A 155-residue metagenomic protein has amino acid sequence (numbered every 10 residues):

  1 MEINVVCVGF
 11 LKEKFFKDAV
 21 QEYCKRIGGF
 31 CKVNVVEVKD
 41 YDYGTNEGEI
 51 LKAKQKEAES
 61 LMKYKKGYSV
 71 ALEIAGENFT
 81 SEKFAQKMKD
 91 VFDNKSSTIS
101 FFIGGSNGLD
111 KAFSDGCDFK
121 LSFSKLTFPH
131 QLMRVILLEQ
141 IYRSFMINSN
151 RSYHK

Functional and structural regions predicted by a protein language model:
M1-I27: N-terminal beta1-alpha1 ligand-phosphate binding loop
E2-V6, N34-V36, S100: A structural signal for isolated positions on well-ordered beta-strands in alpha/beta enzyme cores
L11, I74-E77, G105-G108: Short glycine-rich anion-binding loops that position phosphate/pyrophosphate groups of nucleotides and phosphorylated
F16-V20, S81-A85, S114, R134: Conserved strand-to-helix beginnings and helix N-cap segments that scaffold or border functional pockets
K17, Q21, Q55-A58, K111: Short, surface-exposed alpha-helical segments at coil->helix boundaries
K32-V33, E37-T98: S-adenosyl-L-methionine/SAH cofactor-binding core of RNA-modifying enzymes
Q86-S124: A mid-sequence interfacial segment
K111-K155: Structured adenosyl-cofactor binding patch, chiefly the S-adenosyl-L-methionine
